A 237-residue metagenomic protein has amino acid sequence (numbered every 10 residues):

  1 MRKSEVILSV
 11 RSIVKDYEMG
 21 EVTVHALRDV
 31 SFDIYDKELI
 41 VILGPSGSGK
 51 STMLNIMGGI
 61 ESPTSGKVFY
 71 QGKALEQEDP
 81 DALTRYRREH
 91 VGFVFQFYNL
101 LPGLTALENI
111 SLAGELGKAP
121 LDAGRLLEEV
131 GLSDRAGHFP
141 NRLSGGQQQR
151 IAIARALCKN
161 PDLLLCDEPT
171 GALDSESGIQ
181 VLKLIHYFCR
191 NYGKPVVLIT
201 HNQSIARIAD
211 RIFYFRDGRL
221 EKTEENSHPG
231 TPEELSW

Functional and structural regions predicted by a protein language model:
M1-D16, K222-W237: ABC-family P-loop ATPase nucleotide-binding domain
V6-F215: ABC family nucleotide-binding domain
I212-E225: H-loop (His-switch) and adjacent beta-strand-loop-beta switch element of ABC-type ATPase nucleotide-binding domains
